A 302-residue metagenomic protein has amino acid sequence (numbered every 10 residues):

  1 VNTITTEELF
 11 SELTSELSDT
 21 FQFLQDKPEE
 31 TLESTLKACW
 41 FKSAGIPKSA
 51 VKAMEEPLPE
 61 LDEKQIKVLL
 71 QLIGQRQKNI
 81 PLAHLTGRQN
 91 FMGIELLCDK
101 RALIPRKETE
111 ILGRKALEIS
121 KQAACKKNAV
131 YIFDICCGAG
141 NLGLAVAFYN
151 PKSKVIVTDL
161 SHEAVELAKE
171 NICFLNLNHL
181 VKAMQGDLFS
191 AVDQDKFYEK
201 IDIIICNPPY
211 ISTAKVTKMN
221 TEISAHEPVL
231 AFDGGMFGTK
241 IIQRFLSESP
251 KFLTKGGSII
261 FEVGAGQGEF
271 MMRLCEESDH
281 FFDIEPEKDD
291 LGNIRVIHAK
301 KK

Functional and structural regions predicted by a protein language model:
N2-E60, Q65, L69: A short N-terminal interaction module
C39, N79, T109, L142 (+5 more regions): Residue-level signal for inorganic ion chemistry
F41-I119: Conserved AdoMet
L96, V181-A183, I284: Generic structural signal for residues in well-ordered beta-strands
I111-K218: Conserved SAM/SAH cofactor-binding pocket of Class I
Y210-I241: Mobile active-site "lid"/loop adjacent to the S-adenosyl-L-methionine
M236-K300: Conserved Class I SAM-dependent methyltransferase catalytic core
